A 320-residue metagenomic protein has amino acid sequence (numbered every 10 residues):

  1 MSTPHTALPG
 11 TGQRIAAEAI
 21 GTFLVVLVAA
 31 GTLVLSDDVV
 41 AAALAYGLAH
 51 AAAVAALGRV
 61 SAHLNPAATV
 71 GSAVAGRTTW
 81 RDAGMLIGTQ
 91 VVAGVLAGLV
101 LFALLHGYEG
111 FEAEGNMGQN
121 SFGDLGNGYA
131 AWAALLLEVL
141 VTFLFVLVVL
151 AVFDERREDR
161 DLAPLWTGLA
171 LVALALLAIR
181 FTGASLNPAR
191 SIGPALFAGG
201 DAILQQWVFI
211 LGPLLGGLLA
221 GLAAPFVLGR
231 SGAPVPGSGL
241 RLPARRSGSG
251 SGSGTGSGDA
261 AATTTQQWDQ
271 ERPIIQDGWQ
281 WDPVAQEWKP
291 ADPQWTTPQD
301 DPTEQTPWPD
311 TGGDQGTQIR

Functional and structural regions predicted by a protein language model:
M1-R320: Membrane-interface helix-loop junctions and terminal tails of multi-pass membrane proteins
